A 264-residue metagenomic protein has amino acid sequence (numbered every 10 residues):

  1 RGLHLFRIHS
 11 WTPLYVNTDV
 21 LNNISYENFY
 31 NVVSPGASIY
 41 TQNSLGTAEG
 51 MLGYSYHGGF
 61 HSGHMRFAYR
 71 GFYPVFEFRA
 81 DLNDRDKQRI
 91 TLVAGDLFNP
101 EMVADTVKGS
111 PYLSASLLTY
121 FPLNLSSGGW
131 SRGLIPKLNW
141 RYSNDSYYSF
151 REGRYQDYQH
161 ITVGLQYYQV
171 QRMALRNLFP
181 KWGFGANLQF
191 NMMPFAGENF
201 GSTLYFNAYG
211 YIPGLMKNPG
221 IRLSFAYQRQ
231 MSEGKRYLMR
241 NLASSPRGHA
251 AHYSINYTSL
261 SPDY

Functional and structural regions predicted by a protein language model:
R1-Y73, E77, D157-K181: Outer-membrane beta-barrel initiation region
N22-N28, N43, Y54-G58, G71-Y73 (+7 more regions): Transmembrane beta-strands of outer-membrane beta-barrel pores
S25-E27, Y40, S55, R66 (+6 more regions): Outer-membrane beta-barrel proteins
G36-N43, H61-D81, P111-L123, Q159-Q169 (+3 more regions): Feature captures outer-membrane beta-barrel proteins of Gram-negative bacteria and organelles
G36-S38, N99-P100, S146-E152, Q166-V170: A broad, low-specificity signal for short, low-complexity segments enriched in glycine/proline and polar/charged
T47-E49, S131-G133, N218-G220: Short secondary-structure junction motifs
G53-Y148: Outer-membrane beta-barrel channel domains
R85, T91-V93, D105, G153-Y264: C-terminal outer-membrane beta-barrel translocator/porin domains of Gram-negative envelope proteins and their
